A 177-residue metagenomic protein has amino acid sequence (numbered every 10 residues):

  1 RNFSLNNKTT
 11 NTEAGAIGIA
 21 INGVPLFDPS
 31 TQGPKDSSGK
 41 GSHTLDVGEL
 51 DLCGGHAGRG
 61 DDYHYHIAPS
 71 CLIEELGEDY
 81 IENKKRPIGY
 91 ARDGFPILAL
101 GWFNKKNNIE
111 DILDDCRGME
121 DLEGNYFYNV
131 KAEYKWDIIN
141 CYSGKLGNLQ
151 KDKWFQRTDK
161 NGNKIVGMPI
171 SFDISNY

Functional and structural regions predicted by a protein language model:
R1-N2, P29, A68, L100 (+1 more regions): Structured loops at beta-to-helix junctions and adjacent beta-edge loops in soluble globular domains
R1-T44: Solvent-exposed N-terminal domain segments of exported/luminal and surface proteins
L5-N6, L72-E75, Y134-N140: Short, surface-exposed beta-strand/loop "edge" segments at domain boundaries and coil↔beta transitions
A20-P25, R59-L72, L122-W136: Extracellular/lumenal glycan-associated surfaces
S42-V47, G60-I109: Short helix-loop boundary/capping segments
G48-H56: Acidic, contiguous internal or C-terminal segments within carbohydrate-active enzymes that form a structured patch used
N107-Y177: Long, compositionally biased interface segments
